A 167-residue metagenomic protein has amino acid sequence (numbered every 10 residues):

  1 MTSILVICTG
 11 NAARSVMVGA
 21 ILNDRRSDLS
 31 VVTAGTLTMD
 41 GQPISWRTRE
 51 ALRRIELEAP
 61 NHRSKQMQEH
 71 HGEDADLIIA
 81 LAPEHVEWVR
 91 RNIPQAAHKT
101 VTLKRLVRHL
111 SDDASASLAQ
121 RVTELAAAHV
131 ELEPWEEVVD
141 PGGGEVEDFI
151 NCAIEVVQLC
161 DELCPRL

Functional and structural regions predicted by a protein language model:
M1-L77, P83-E87, I93, D161-P165: Conserved active-site segments centered on acidic
R90-L167: Phosphate-binding/catalytic loops
